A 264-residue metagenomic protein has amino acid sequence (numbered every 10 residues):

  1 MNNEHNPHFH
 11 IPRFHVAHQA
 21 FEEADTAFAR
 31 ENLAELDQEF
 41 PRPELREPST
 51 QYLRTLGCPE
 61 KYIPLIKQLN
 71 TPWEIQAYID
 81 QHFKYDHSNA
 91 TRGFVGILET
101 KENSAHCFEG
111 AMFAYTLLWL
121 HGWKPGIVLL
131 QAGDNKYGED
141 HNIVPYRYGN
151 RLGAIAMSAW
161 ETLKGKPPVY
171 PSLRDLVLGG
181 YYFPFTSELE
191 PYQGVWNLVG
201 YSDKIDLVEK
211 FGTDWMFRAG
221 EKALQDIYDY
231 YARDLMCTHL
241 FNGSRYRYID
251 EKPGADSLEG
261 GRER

Functional and structural regions predicted by a protein language model:
M1-H5: Non-Sec secretion/translocation targeting segments of pathogen effectors
N6-A20, N103, Y248, G254 (+1 more regions): Cysteine-nucleophile amide-bond enzymes
F9, F14, F21, F28 (+9 more regions): Phenylalanine-focused residue identity feature
F14-E99: Secondary-structure boundary elements
A17-A29, A34, A77, A90 (+8 more regions): A sequence-composition feature that detects small, non-aromatic residues
P48-R54, C58-Q68, T116, D134-D140 (+1 more regions): His-Asp-centered catalytic microenvironments across diverse enzyme cores, prominently the transglutaminase-like
S88-N142: Active-site neighborhood of thiol-dependent amide/isopeptide-bond enzymes
